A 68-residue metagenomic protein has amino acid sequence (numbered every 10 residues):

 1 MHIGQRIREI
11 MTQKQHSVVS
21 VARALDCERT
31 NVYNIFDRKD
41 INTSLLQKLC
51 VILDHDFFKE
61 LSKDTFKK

Functional and structural regions predicted by a protein language model:
M1-H16, S20: A short, Lys/Arg-rich alpha-helix, primarily the initiator
E9, K14-Q15, N34, L61-K68: Short, charged recognition helix plus adjacent turn of helix-turn-helix-like nucleic-acid-binding domains
T12, R23, V51: Alpha-helical residues within the helix-turn-helix
Q15, D40-T43: Residue at a beta-strand N-cap/secondary-structure junction
V18, R29-T30, F57: The DNA-contacting recognition helix of HTH DNA-binding domains and analogous helical DNA-recognition elements
D26-I41: Recognition helix of helix-turn-helix/homeodomain-like DNA-binding domains that insert into the DNA major groove
S44-E60: DNA major-groove recognition helix of helix-turn-helix/homeodomain DNA-binding modules
